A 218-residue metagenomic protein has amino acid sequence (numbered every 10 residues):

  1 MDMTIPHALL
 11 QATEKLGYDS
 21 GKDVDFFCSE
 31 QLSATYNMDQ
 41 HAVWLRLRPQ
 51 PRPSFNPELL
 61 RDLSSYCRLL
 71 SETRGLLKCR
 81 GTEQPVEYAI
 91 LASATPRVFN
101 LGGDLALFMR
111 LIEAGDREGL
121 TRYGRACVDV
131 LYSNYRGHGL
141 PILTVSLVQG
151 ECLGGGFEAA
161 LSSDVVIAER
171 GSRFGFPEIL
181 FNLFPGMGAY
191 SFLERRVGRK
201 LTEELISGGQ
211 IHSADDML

Functional and structural regions predicted by a protein language model:
D2-I90: Conserved CoA-thioester-binding segment of acyl-CoA-metabolizing enzymes
C28, A34, R136-E151, S162-R173 (+2 more regions): Crotonase-fold acyl-CoA enzyme core
L63-G115, D129-V145, G171-S172: A structural preference for short, pocket-lining loop segments at secondary-structure junctions
L91, D104, A159-L161, M217: Hydrophobic/aromatic residues within transmembrane alpha-helices of multi-pass small-molecule transporters
R117, G175-E178: Short beta-strand->loop
T121, G154, I211: Glycine-rich phosphate-binding loop at the start of an alpha helix
Y123-A126: Long amphipathic alpha-helix in the N-terminal Rossmann-like dinucleotide-binding domain of NAD(P)-dependent
L153-A159: Short glycine/serine/threonine-rich phosphate/pyrophosphate-binding segments that cradle anionic phosphate groups
